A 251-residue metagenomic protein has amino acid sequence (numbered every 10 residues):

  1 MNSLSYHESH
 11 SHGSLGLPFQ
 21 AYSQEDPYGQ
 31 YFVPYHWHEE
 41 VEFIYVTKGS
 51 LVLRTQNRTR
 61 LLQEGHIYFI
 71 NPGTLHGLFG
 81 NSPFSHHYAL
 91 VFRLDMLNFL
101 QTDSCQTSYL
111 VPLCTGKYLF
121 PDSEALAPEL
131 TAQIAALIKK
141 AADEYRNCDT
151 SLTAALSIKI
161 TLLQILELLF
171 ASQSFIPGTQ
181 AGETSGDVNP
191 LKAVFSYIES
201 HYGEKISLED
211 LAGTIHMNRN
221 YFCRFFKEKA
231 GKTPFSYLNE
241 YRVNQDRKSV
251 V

Functional and structural regions predicted by a protein language model:
N2-Q24, L75-N147, A171, F175: A hydrophobic/aromatic-rich effector-binding and dimerization subdomain of bacterial HTH-type transcriptional regulators
A21-H38: Conserved short histidine dyad/triad with adjacent acidic residue
H36-L53, F69: Short, conserved beta-strand element in jelly-roll/cupin
N57-P72: Short acidic-glycine-tyrosine-enriched beta hairpin
R58, S151, E204: Flexible coil/turn residues that form the inter-helical turn or adjacent wing/linker of helix-turn-helix
P128-E129, Y145-Q164: All-alpha amphipathic helical-bundle segments outside canonical DNA-binding/catalytic cores that form hydrophobic
L130-Q133, T161, G186-V194, A230 (+1 more regions): N-terminal positioning helix adjacent to the helix-turn-helix/winged-helix DNA-binding module
L168-S174, A193-V243, V251: Basic/polar phosphate-binding segments, predominantly the helix-turn-helix DNA-binding elements of transcriptional
